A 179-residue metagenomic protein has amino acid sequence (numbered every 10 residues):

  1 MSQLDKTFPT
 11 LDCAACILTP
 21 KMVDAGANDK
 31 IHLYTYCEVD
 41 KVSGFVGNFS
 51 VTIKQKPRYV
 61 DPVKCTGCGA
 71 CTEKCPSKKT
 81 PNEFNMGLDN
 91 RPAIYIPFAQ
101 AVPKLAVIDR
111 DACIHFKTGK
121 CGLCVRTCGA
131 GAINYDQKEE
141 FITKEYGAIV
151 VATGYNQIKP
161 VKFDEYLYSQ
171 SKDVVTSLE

Functional and structural regions predicted by a protein language model:
M1-P20, Y34-K64, P76-A112, F116-R126 (+1 more regions): Non-heme iron-sulfur electron-transfer modules
D24-H32: A structural motif corresponding to the C-terminal end of an alpha-helix and its immediate exit/capping segment
C71-K74: A surface-exposed, glycine/aromatic-enriched loop/edge motif typical of exported proteins
L178-E179: Short, intrinsically disordered, charge-balanced linker/junction segments flanking boundaries in proteins
